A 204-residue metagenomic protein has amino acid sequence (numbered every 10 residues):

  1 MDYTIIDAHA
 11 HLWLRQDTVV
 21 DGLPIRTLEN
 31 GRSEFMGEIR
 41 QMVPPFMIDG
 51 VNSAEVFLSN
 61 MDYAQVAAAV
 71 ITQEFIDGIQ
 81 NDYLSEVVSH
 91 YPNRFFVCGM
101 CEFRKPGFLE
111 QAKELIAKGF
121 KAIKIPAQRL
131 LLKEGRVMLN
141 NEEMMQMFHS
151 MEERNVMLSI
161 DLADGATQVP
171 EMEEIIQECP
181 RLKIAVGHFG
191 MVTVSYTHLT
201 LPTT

Functional and structural regions predicted by a protein language model:
M1-V70: An N-terminally biased module of ancient metal coordination in phosphate/nucleic-acid-related enzymes
M1-Y3, R15, L109-A117, E174: Short amphipathic alpha-helices and their capping/turn segments at secondary-structure boundaries
I6-A8, T72, C98, A185-G187: Active-site neighborhood of phospho(di)ester-bond hydrolases with catalytic His/Asp-centered motifs
H9-R15, D161, H188, H198: Histidine-centered divalent metal-coordination motifs
S53-V56, Q80-Y83, G107-E110, V169-M172 (+1 more regions): Alpha-helical scaffolding within the catalytic cores of extracellular/periplasmic polymer-degrading hydrolases
A67-A68, F75-A166: Active-site gating/metal-coordination segments in enzymes
D164-T167, G190-V194: Short, catalytically relevant binding-site loops at active-site mouths
T197-T203: Conserved small/polar residues in nucleotide/adenosyl-binding loops
